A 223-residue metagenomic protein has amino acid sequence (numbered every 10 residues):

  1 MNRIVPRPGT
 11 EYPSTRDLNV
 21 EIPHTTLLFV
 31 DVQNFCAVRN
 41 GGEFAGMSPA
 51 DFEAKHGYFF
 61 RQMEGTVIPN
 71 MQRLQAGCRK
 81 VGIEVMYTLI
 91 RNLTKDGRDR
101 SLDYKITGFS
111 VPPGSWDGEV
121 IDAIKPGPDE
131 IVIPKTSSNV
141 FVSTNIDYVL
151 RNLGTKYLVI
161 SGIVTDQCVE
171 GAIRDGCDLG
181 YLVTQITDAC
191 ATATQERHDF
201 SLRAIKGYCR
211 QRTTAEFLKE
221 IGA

Functional and structural regions predicted by a protein language model:
M1-T26, N40-M47, R73-V81, L93 (+1 more regions): Active-site-adjacent betaalpha module
L28-V30: Short hydrophobic beta-strand that contains or immediately precedes a catalytic carboxylate
V32, I90, D188: Active-site loop/turn elements of alpha/beta-hydrolase fold enzymes, especially the short glycine-/histidine-rich
V32-G41: Short acidic, Gly/Ser-rich segments with clustered Asp/Glu that frequently serve as metal-coordination loops in enzyme
C36, G57-M63, V159: Surface-exposed cleft-lining segments at the edges of enzyme active sites
C36, N92-G97: Short, active-site-adjacent cap segments at secondary-structure transitions
N40-F60: A solvent-exposed, charged loop/short amphipathic helix patch at secondary-structure junctions
R61-L93: Von Willebrand factor
